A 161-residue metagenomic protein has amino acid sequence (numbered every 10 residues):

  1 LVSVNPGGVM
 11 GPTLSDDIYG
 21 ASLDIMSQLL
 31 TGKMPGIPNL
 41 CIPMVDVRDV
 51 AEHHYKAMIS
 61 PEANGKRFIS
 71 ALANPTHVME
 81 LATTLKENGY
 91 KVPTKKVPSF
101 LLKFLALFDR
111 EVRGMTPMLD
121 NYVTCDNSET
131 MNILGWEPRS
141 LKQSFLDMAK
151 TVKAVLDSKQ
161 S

Functional and structural regions predicted by a protein language model:
L1-P12: Conserved beta-loop-beta element that borders a ligand/cofactor-binding pocket
S3, P38-A51, R67, V78 (+2 more regions): Conserved loop-to-helix N-cap of the C-terminal "lid" that shapes the substrate pocket in Rossmann-like
G11, I37-L40, F68-T76, K86-E87 (+1 more regions): Glycine-rich Rossmann NAD(P)(H)-binding loop
G11-D24, A57-F68: Glycine/proline-rich active-site loop of Rossmann-fold NAD(P)-dependent oxidoreductases
S15-D16, L23-V45, D49: A conserved pocket-lining segment of Rossmann-fold NAD(P)-dependent short-chain dehydrogenase/reductase
M44, P75, T124-C125: Short aromatic/basic micro-patch
H53-R113, L141-S161: Mid/C-terminal beta-alpha module of Rossmann-like enzyme folds, strongest in SDR-family dehydrogenases/epimerases
A106-E137: Conserved C-terminal active-site "lid" loop/helix of NAD(P)H-dependent oxidoreductases that clamps the redox cofactor
